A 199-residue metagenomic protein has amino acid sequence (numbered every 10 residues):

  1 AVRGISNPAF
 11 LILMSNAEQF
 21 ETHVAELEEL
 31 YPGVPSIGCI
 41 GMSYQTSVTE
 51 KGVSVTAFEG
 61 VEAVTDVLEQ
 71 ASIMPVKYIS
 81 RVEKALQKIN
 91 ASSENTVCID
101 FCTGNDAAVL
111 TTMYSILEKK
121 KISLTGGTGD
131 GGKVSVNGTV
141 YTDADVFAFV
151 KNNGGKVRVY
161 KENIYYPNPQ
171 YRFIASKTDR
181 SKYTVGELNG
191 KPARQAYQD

Functional and structural regions predicted by a protein language model:
A1-F20, E26-L30, V34, C39-D199: Small-residue-enriched flexible segments
